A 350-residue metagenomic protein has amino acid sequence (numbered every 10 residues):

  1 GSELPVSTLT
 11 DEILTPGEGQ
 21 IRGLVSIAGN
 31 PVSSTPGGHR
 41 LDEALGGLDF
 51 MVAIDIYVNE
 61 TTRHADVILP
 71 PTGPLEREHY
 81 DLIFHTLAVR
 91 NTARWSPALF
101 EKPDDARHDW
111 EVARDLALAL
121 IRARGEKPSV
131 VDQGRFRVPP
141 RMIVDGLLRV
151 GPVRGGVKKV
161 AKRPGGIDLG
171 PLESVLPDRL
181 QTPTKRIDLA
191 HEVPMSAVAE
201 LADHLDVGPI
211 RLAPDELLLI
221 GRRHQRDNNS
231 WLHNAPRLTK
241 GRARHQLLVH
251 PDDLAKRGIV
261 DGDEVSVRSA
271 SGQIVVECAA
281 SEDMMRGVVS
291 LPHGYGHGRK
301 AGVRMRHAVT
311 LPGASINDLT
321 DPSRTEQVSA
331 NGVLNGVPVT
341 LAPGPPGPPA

Functional and structural regions predicted by a protein language model:
G1-R63, G73-I83, N91, K159-R257: Extended redox/cofactor-interaction regions of prokaryotic respiratory oxidoreductases
D66: Catalytic, metal-anchored helix/loop core of enzyme active sites in primary metabolism
P71-T72, E282: Electropositive
L75-K102, V112, A117: Glycine/threonine-rich phosphate-binding loop and adjacent beta-strand/alpha-helix elements that clamp
P97-K159, S230-L248, D252-A350: Long, contiguous, secondary-structure-rich segments that constitute the structural scaffold of globular domains
